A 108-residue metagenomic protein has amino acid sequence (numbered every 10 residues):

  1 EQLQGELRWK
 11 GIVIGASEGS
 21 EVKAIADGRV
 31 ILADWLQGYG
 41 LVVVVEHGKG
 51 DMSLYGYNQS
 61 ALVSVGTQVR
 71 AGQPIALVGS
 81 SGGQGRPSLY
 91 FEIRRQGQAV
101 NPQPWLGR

Functional and structural regions predicted by a protein language model:
E1-Y39, V100: Surface-exposed, glycine-biased beta-strand/turn segments
G5, L41-L54: Short, basic/aromatic beta-hairpin or loop at an interaction surface
A16, A24, H47, Y57 (+1 more regions): Conserved strand-loop elements at the edges of beta-sheets that form or border functional pockets
S20, K49-M52, Q98: Short acidic/polar mixed-charge low-complexity motifs
R29-I31, Q59, A76-G79: Conserved positions in beta-strands of structured domains
A33, G48-Q68, G72: Short histidine-centered loop motifs in beta-beta connectors
G38-Y39, S60-A61, G107-R108: A short acidic/small-residue loop/turn micro-motif
V43-V44, V65-R108: Conserved, short, structured surface segments that act as functional micro-motifs
